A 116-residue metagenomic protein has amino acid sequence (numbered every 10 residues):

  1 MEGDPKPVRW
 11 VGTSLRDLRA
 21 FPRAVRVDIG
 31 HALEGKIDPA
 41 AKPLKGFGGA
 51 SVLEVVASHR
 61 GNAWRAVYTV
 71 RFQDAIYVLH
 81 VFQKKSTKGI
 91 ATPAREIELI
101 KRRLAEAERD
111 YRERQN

Functional and structural regions predicted by a protein language model:
M1-A63, F72-A75, Q83-N116: Basic, Lys/Arg-enriched alpha-helical interface segments
